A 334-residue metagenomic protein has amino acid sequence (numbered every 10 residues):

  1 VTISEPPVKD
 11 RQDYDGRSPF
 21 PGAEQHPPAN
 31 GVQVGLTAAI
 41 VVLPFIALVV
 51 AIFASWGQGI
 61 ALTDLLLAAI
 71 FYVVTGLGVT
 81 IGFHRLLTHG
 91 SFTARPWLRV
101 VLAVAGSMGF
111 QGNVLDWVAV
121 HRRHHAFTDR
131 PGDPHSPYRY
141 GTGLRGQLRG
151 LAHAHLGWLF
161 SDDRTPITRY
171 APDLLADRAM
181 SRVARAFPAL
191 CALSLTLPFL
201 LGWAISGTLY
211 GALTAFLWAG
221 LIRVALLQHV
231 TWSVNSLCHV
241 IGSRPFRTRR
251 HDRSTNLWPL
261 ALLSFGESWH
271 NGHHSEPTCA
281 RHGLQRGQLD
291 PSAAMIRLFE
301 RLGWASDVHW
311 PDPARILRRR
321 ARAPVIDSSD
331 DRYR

Functional and structural regions predicted by a protein language model:
V1-W232, L237, C279-R334: Non-catalytic, topology-defining segments of multipass membrane proteins
G76, D162, A261-H274: Pore-loop/selectivity-filter region of tetrameric P-loop cation channels
S91, V240-P245: Helix-loop boundary elements of multi-pass alpha-helical membrane proteins
G112-D116, N256-W258, F265, S275: Membrane-interface module
A171-A179, S243-W269: Active-site-proximal inter-transmembrane loops
G242, W269-A280: Substrate-binding/catalytic groove segments of enzymes that remodel or degrade extracellular structural polymers
